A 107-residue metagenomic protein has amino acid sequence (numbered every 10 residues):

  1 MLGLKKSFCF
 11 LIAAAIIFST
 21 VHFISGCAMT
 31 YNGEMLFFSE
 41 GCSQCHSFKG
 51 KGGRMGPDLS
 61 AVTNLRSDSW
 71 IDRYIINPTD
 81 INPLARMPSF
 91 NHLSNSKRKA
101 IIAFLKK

Functional and structural regions predicted by a protein language model:
M1-S25: Sec-dependent bacterial lipoprotein signal peptides
S19-F38, P57: Electrostatic cytochrome c docking/interface patches
G33, S39-F48, I71, I101: The canonical Cys-X-X-Cys-His
F38-S39, S47, A61, S89: Phosphate-coordinating loops and pocket residues in cytosolic domains that bind phosphorylated ligands
E40-S43, P57, S69, A85: Glycine-centered loop/turn positions within well-structured domains that cap or flank conserved ligand/cofactor-binding
G53-V62, I76-K106: Axial heme c-ligation environment in periplasmic c-type cytochrome domains
